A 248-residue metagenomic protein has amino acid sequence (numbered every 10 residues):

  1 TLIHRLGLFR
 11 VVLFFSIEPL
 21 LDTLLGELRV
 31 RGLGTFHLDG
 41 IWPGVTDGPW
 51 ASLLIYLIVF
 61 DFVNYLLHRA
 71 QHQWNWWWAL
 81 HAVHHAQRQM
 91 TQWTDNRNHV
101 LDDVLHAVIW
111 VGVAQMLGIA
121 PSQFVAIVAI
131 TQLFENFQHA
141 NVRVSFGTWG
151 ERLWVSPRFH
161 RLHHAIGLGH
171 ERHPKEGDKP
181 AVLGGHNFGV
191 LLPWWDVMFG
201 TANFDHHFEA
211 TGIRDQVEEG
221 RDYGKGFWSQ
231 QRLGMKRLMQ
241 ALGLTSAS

Functional and structural regions predicted by a protein language model:
L2-T211: Membrane-embedded catalytic scaffold of the fatty acid hydroxylase/desaturase
V197, H207-S248: Cytosolic-facing loops and C-terminal tails of multi-pass membrane proteins
